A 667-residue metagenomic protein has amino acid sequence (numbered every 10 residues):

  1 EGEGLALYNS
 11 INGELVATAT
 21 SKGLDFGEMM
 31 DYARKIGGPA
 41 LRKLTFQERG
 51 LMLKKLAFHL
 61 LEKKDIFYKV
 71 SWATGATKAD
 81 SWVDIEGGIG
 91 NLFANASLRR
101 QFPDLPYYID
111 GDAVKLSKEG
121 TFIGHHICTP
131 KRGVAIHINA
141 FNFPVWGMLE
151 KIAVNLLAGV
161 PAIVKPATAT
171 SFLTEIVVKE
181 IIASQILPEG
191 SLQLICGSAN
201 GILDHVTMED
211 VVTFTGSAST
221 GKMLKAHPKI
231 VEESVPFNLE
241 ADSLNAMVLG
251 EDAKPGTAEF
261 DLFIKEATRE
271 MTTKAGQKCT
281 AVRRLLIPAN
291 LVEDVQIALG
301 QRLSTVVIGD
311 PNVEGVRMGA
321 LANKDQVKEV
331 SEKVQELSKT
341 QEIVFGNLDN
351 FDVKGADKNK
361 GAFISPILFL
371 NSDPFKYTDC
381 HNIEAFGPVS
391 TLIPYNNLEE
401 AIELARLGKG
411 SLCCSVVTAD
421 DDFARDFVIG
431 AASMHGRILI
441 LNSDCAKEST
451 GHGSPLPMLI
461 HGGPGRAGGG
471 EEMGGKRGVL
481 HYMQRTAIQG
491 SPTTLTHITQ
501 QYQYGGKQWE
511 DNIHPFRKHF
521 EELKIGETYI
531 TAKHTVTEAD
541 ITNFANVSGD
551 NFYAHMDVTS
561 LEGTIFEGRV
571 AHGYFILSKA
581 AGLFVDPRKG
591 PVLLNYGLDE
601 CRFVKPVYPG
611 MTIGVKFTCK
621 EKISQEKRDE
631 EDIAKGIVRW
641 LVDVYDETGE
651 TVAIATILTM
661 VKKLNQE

Functional and structural regions predicted by a protein language model:
E1-G120, T305, A322: N-terminal Rossmann-like NAD(P)+-binding subdomain of aldehyde/semialdehyde dehydrogenases
I11-A17, L51, I186-E189, M208-E209 (+3 more regions): Conserved C-terminal structural/oligomerization subdomain of aldehyde/semialdehyde dehydrogenase
G13, R49, G159, L192 (+7 more regions): Residue-level signal for inorganic ion chemistry
L15-K22, G38-R42, L116, I136-H137 (+7 more regions): Short, well-ordered beta-strand elements within core beta-sheets of diverse protein domains
P103-L262, Y395, E448, G470: Rossmann-like NAD(P) dinucleotide-binding subdomain of oxidoreductase/dehydrogenase enzymes
A183-Q185, E209-V211, S219-K376, E399 (+4 more regions): ALDH superfamily catalytic-core signature
D511-G597, A653, K663-E667: Hot-dog-fold acyl-thioester-processing enzymes
P515-I525, F603, V607-E667: HotDog/MaoC-like acyl-thioester-processing domains
